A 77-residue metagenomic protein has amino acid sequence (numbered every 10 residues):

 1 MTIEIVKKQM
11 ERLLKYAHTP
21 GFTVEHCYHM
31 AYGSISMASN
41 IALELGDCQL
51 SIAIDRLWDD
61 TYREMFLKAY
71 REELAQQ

Functional and structural regions predicted by a protein language model:
M1-E4, Y70-Q77: Short intrinsically disordered terminal tails
M1-Y32: N-terminal acidic leader/helix
Q9, M37, Q49, Q76-Q77: Residue-identity detector for glutamine
G21-Y62: Acidic, low-complexity, intrinsically disordered interaction modules
L50, L67-Y70: Juxtamembrane helix-loop transition sites at the ends of transmembrane segments in multi-pass membrane proteins
W58, R63-L67, A75: Long, acidic, intrinsically disordered low-complexity segments
